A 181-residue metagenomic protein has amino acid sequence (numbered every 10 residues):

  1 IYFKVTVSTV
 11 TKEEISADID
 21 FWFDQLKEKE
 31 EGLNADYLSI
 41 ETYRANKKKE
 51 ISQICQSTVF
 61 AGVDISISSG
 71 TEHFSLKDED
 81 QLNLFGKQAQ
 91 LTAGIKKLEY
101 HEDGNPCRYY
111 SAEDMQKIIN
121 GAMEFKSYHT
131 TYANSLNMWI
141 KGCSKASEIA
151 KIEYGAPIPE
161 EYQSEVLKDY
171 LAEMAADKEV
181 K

Functional and structural regions predicted by a protein language model:
Y2-K181: A preference for well-ordered globular domain cores that mediate specific macromolecular interactions or catalysis
